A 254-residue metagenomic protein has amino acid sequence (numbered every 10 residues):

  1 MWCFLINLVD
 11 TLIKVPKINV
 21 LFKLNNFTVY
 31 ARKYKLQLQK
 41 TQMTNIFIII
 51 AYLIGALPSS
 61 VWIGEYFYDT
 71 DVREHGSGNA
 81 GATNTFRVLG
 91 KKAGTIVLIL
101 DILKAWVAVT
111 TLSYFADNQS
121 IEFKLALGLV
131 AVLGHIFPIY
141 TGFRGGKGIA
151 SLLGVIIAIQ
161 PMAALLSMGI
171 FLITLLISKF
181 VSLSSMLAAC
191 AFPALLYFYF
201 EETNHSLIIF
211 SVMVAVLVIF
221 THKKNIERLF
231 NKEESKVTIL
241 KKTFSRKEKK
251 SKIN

Functional and structural regions predicted by a protein language model:
F4-L8, L12, L21, F27: Short hydrophobic targeting helices and cationic amphipathic motifs that mediate membrane/organellar targeting
T44-F67: N-terminal signal-anchor transmembrane alpha helix
F47-I48, A93-I139, M162-A163, F171-I173 (+1 more regions): Nucleotide and nucleotide-moiety/phosphate-recognizing core
A51-A56, A131-H135, F171-L175, L196 (+1 more regions): Alpha-helical transmembrane segments of multi-pass membrane proteins
W62-G94, E227-N254: Cytosolic, membrane-interface loops and tails of multi-pass inner-membrane proteins
T70-A82, T141-L153, F180-A188: Short, non-helical or kinked segments that cap or interrupt transmembrane helices
F86-G90, L112-A116, V130, G148-S178 (+1 more regions): Interfacial segments of multi-pass membrane proteins
L165, V181-A188, T203-V214: Loop-to-transmembrane alpha-helix initiation sites
